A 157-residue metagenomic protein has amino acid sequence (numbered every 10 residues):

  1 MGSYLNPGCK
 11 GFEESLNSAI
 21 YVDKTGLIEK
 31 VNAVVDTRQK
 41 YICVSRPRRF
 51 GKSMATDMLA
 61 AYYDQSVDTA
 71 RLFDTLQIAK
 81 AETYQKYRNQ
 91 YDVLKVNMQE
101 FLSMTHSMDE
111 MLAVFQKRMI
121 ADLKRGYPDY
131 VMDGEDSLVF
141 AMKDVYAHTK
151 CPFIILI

Functional and structural regions predicted by a protein language model:
M1-I157: Phosphate-binding site recognition
